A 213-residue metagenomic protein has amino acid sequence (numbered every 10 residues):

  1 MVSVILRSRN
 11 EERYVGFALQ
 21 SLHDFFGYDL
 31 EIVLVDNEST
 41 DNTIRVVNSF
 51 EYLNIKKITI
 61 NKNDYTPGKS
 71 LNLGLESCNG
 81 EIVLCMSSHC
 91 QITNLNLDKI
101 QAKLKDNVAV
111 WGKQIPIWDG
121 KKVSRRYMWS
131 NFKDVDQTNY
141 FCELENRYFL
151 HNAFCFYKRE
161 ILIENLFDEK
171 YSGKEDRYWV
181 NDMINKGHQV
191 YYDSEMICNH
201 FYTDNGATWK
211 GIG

Functional and structural regions predicted by a protein language model:
Q20-D29: Short, acidic, metal-binding catalytic loop of nucleotide-sugar glycosyltransferases
D36-R45, C90: A conserved acidic beta->alpha catalytic loop
N61-C78: Glycine-rich, basic loop-to-helix element that forms the pyrophosphate-binding segment of sugar-nucleotide handling
V83: Short aromatic/hydrophobic "clamp" motif used to bind/position activated sugar donors
L95-R125: Conserved donor NDP-sugar-binding/catalytic core segment of glycosyltransferases
Q137-Y157: A recurrent flexible, glycine/aromatic-enriched loop bordering the glycosyltransferase active site that acts as
S172-W179: Acidic donor-binding loop at a coil-to-helix junction in glycosyltransferase catalytic cores that engages
Q189-G211: Active-site donor/metal-binding and catalytic loop motifs of nucleotide-sugar-dependent glycosylation enzymes
